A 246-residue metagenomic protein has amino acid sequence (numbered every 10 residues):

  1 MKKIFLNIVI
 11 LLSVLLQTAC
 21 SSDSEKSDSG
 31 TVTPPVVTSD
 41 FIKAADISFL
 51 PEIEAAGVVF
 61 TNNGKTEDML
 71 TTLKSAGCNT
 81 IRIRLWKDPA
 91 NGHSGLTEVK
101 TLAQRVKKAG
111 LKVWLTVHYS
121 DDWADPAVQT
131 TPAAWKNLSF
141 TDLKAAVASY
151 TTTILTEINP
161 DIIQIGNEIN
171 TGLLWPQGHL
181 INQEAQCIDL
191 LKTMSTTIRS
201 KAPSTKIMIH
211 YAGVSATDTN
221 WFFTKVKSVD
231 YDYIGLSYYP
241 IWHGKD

Functional and structural regions predicted by a protein language model:
M1-I8: Bacterial N-terminal signal peptides that target proteins for export
V14, S39, S75, T156-E157 (+1 more regions): Alpha-helix termination/capping residues and helix-transition junctions
V14-V36: Bacterial Sec-dependent N-terminal signal peptides
V36-K112, S120-S149, G235: N-terminal substrate-binding region of glycoside hydrolase catalytic domains
L50, W86, E168, A212 (+1 more regions): Flexible loop residues that form catalytic and substrate-binding hotspots at small-molecule/glycan-binding clefts
G95-K100, Q104, D125-Y231, H243-D246: Active-site cleft segment of glycoside hydrolase catalytic domains centered on the general acid/base Glu
V117-D121, E168-I169: Short glycine-enriched loops at secondary-structure junctions
W175, L236-Y239: Active-site clefts of carbohydrate-active enzymes
